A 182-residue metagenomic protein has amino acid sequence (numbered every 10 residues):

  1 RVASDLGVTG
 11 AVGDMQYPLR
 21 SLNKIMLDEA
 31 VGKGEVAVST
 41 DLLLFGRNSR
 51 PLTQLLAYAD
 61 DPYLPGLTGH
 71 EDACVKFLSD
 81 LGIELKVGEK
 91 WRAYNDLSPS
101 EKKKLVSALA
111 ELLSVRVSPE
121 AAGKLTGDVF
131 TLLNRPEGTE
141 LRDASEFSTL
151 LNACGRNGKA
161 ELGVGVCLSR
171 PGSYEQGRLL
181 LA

Functional and structural regions predicted by a protein language model:
R1-A182: A structured phosphate/pyrophosphate-recognition subdomain
